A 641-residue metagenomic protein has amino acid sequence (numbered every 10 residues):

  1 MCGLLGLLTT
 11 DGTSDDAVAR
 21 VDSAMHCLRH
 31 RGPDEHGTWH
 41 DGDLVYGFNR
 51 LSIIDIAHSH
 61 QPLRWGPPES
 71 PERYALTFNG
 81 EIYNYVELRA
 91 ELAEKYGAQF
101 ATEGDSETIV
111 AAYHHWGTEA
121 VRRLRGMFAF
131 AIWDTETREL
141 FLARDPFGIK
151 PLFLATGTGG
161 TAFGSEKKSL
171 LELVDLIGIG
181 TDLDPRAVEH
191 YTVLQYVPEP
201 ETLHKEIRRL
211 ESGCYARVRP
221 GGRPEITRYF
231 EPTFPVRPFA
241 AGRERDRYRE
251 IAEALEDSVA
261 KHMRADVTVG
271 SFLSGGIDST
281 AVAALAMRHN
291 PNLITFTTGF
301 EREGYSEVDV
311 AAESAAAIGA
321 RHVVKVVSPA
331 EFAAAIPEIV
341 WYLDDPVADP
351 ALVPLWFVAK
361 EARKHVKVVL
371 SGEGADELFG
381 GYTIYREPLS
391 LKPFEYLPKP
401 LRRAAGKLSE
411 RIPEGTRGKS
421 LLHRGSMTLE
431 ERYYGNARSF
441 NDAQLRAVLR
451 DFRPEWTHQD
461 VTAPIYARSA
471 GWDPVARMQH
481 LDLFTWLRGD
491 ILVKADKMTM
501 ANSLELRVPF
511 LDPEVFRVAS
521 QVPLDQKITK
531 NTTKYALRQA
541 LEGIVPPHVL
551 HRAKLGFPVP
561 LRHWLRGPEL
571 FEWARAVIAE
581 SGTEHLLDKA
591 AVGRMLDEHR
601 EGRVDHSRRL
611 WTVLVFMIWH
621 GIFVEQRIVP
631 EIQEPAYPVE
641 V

Functional and structural regions predicted by a protein language model:
M1-G3, D22-S23, R73, K95-A98 (+9 more regions): Adenosyl-5′-phosphate
M1-L343, L355, A359, E542-G543 (+5 more regions): Cysteine-centered catalytic environments shared across enzyme families
P337-W341, R363, Y385-E387, W564-R566: Short low-complexity, flexible loop/linker segments enriched in glycine and/or proline with clustered acidic
Y342-P346, R575: Active-site proximal helix-loop segment of RNase H-like, two-metal nucleases, encompassing DDE(D)
V366-D376, G380-Y382: Short acidic/histidine-rich active-site segments
L378-G406: A mobile, often basic/glycine-rich helix-loop segment that functions as the active-site lid/recognition loop
K392, K407-L408, E505, E598: Adenylate-forming
L397-S420, R424: Alpha-helical "lid/cap" subdomains adjacent to substrate-binding clefts that gate access and reposition the ligand
